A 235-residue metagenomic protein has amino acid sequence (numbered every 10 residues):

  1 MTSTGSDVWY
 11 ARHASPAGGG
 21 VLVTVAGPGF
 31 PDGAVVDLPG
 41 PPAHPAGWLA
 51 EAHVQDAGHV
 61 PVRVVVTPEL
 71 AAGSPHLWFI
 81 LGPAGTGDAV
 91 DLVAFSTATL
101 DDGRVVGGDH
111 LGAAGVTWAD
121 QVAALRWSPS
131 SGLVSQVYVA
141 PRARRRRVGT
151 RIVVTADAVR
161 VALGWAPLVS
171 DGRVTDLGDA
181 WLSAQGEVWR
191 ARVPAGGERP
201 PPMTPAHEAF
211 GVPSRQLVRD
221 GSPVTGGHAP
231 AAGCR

Functional and structural regions predicted by a protein language model:
M1-R144, V154-V169, R173-D179, G186-R235: Non-catalytic substrate-recognition and accessory regions of acyl/acetyltransferase enzymes
R147-G149: Glycine-rich phosphate-binding loop
